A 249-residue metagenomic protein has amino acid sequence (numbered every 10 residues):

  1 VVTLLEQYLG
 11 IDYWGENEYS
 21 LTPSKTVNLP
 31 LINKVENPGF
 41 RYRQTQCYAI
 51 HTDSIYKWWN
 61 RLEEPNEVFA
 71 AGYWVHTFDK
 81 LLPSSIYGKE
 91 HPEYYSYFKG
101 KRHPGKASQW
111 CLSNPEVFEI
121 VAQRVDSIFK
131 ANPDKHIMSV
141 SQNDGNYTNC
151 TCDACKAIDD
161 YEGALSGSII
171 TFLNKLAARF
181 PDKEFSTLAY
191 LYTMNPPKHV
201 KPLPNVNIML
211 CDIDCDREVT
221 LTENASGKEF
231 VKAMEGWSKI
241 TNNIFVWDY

Functional and structural regions predicted by a protein language model:
V1-D182, S186-A189, N207-L210, S226 (+1 more regions): Feature activates predominantly on carbohydrate-active enzymes
N149-A154, K198-K201, T220-L221: Short acidic, glycine/serine/threonine-rich loops at helix termini
S186-R217: Substrate-binding cleft/loops of secretory-pathway carbohydrate-active enzymes
D214-C215, L221, N242: Catalytic-face loop-and-helix region of soluble metabolic enzyme cores
